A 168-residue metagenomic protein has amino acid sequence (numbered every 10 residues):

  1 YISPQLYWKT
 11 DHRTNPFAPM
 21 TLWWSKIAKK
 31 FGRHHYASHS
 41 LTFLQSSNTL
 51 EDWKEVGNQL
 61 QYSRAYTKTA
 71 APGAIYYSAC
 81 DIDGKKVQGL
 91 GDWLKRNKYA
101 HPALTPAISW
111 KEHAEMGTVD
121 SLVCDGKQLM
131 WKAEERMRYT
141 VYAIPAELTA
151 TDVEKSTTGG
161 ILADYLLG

Functional and structural regions predicted by a protein language model:
Y1, F17-T21, E51-Y66: Short, acidic/polar
Y1-S47: Glycoside hydrolase catalytic-domain groove-lining segments
P4, Y76-A79: Conserved beta-strand positions
D11-P19, K85-K95: Active-site cleft segment of glycoside hydrolase catalytic domains centered on the general acid/base Glu
S78-K86: Outer-membrane beta-barrel translocator/channel fold
Q88-R136: Pro/Thr/Ser/Gly-rich low-complexity, intrinsically disordered linker/stalk tracts
R138-G168: Recognizes extended acidic, P/S/T-rich segments that occur within or adjacent to Ig-like beta-sandwich modules
